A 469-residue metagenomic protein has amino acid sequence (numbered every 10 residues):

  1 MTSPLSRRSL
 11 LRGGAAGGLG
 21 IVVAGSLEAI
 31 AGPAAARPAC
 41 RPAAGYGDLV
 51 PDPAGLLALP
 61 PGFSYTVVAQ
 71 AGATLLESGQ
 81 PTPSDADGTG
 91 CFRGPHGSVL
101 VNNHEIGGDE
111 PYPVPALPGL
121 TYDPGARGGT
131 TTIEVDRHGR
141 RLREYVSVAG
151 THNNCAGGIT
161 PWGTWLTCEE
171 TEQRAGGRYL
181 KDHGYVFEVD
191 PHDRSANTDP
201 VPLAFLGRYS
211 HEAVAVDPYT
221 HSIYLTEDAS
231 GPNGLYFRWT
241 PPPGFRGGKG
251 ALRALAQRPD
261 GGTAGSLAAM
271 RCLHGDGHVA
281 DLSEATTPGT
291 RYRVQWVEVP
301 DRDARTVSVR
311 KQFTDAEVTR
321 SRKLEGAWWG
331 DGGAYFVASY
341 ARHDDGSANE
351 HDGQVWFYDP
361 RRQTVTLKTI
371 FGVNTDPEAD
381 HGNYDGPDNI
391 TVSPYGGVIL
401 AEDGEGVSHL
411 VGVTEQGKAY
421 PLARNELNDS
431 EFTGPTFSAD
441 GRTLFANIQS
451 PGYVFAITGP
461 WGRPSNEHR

Functional and structural regions predicted by a protein language model:
M1-I21: N-terminal secretory signal peptides and thylakoid transit peptides that target proteins across membranes
G25-L59, Y65: C-terminal segment of N-terminal export signals and the immediately downstream linker at the start of the mature
P53-A71, G79-Q80, V135-V148, V189-Y209 (+4 more regions): Blade-edge beta-strand/turn elements of extracellular beta-propeller and related beta-sheet repeat scaffolds
Q80-P95, T151-W162, R208-H221, V318-G332 (+2 more regions): Beta-rich, blade/repeat-based domains predominating in secreted/periplasmic proteins but also intracellular
R127-D136, K181-H192, R238-P241, D352-P360 (+1 more regions): Beta-propeller blade signature
L273-K368: Beta-propeller domains
A338-Y340, A379-K418: Loop/turn-rich, solvent-exposed surfaces of beta-rich toroidal or solenoidal domains
T436-R469: Blade-level signature of beta-propeller repeat domains, shared across WD40, Kelch, NHL, RCC1 and BNR/Asp-box propellers
